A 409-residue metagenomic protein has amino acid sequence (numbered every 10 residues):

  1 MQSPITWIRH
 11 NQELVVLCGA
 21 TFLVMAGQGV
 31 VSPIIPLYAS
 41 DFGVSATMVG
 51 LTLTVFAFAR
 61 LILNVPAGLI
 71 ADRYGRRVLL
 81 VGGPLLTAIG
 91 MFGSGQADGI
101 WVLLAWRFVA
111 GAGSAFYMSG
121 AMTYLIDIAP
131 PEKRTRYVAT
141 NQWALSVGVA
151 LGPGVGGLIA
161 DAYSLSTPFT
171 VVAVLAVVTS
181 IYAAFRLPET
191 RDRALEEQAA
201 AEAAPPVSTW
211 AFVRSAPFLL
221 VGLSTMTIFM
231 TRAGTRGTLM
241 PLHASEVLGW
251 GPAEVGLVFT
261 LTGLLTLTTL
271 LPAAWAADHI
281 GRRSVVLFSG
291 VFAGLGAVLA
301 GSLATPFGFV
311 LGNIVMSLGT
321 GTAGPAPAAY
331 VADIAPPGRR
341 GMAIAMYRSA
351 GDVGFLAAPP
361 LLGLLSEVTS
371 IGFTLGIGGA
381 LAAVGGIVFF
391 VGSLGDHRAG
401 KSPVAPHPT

Functional and structural regions predicted by a protein language model:
M1-H10, P188-V221, T409: Juxtamembrane intracellular "pre-TM" segments in multi-pass secondary transporters
Q28, V109-A121, V315-P327: Core transmembrane helices of Major Facilitator Superfamily
I34-A46, T238-A253: Short amphipathic helix-loop junctions that connect adjacent transmembrane helices in Major Facilitator Superfamily/SLC
N64-Y74, T269-G281: Helix-to-loop junctions at the C-terminal end of transmembrane segments in multipass secondary transporters
G75, Q96-W101, G249, G281 (+1 more regions): Helix-breaking motifs and short loop linkers at transmembrane-helix boundaries and internal kinks in secondary membrane
V78-F92, S284-V298: Structural signature of the two symmetry-related core transmembrane helices
G90, W101-V109, F307-V315: Paired small-residue
W106-L145, Y330: Cytoplasmic helix-loop-helix junction between adjacent transmembrane helices in 12-TM secondary transporters
